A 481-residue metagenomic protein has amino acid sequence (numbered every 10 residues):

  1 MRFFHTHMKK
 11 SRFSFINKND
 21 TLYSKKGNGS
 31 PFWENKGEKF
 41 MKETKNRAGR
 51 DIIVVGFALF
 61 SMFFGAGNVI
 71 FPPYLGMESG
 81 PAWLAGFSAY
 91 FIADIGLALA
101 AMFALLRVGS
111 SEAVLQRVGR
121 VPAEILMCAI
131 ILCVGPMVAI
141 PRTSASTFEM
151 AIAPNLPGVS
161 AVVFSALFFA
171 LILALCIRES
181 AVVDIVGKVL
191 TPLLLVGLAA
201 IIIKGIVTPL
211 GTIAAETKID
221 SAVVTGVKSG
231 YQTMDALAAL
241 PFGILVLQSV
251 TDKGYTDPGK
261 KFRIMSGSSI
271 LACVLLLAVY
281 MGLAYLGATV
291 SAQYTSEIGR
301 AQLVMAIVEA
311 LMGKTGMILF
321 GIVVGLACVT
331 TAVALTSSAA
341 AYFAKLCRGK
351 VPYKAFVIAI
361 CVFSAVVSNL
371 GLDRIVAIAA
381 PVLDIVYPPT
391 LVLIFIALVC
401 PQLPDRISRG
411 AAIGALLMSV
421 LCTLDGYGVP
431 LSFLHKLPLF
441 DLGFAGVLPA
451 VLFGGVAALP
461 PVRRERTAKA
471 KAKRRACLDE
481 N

Functional and structural regions predicted by a protein language model:
A48-L59, L84, R120-C133, V163-L167 (+3 more regions): Select transmembrane alpha-helical segments in multipass membrane proteins
V54-F64, I202-L210, K218-L286, L319-C328 (+2 more regions): Hydrophobic, membrane-embedded alpha-helices of multi-pass small-molecule transporters
L75, A145-S160, T251-D252, A332-A359: Helix-loop-helix connectors at the membrane interface of multi-pass transporters/channels
G76-V162, A166, I177: Membrane helical hairpin/interfacial module
M77, L105-V114, F169-L190, D252-Y255 (+2 more regions): Membrane-water interface regions at transmembrane-helix termini and the short interhelical loops of multi-pass membrane
S111-Q116, V279-V329, K345, P381-L383: TM-loop-TM module centered on a large, flexible mid-protein loop between adjacent transmembrane helices in multi-pass
C176-G205, A379-L391, G410-L416: Membrane-interface loop-to-helix entry segments
T208, D405-N481: A generic transmembrane alpha-helix motif of multi-pass inner-membrane proteins
